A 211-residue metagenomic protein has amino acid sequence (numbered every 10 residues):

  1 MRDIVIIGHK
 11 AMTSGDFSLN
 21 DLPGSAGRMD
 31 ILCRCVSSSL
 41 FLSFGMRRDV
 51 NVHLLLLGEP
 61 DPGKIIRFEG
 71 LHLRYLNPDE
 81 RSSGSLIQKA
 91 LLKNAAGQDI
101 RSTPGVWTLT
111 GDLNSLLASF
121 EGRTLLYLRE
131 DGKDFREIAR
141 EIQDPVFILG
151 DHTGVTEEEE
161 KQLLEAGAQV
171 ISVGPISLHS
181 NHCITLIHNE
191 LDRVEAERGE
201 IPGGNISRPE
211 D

Functional and structural regions predicted by a protein language model:
R2-Y127: RNA substrate-binding interface of SAM-dependent RNA methyltransferases
N20-L22, V52, F68-G70, E141-I142 (+3 more regions): Generic preference for flexible, low-structure residues
M29-L32, N77-E80, D151-T153, S172-P175 (+1 more regions): Glycine-rich loops and low-complexity Gly/Arg-rich segments that provide flexible linkers or classic glycine-based
L57-K64, F68-G70, E130-A139, I171 (+2 more regions): Extended interaction regions within the primary functional domain
D79, G111-S115, I142, T156-E158 (+2 more regions): General structural signal for secondary-structure boundaries
E121-G122, I142-D144, N189, R193: Short glycine/proline-enriched coil/turn segments at helix->beta-strand junctions
L128-L178: Conserved binding-pocket/active-site segment within a compact domain
E158-D211: Structured adenosyl-cofactor binding patch, chiefly the S-adenosyl-L-methionine
